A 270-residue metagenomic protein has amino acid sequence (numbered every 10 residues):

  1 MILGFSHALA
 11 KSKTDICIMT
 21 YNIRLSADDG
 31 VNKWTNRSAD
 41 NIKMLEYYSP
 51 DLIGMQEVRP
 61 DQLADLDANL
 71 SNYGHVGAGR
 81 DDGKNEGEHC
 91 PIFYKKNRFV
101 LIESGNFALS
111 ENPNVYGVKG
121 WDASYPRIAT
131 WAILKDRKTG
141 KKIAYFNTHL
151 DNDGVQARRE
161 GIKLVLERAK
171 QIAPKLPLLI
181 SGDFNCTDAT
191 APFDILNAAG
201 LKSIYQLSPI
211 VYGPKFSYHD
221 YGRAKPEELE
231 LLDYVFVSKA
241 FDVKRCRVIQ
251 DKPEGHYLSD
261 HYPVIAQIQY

Functional and structural regions predicted by a protein language model:
H7-N69, R80-E88, K163, Y270: N-terminal, active-site-proximal structural segment of metallo-dependent hydrolase catalytic domains
D15-A27, I102-F107, K141-D151: Active-site-proximal beta-strand elements of phosphoester/diester hydrolases
T20-A39, N85, L109-Y125, D151 (+2 more regions): Acidic/histidine-rich helix-loop elements that form or flank divalent-metal/phosphate-binding sites at the catalytic
R24, R59, H149-D151, F184-N185 (+1 more regions): Catalytic metal-binding/acid-base residues of hydrolase active sites
L52-K142, R245-I249: Structured beta-strand-rich core segments of catalytic domains in phosphoester-bond hydrolases
I53-Q56, G77-A78, L179-D183, S203-L207: Active-site neighborhood of phospho(di)ester-bond hydrolases with catalytic His/Asp-centered motifs
S124-P126, K135-R159, K163, I172: Metal-dependent phosphoester/phosphodiester hydrolase catalytic core
Q156, E160, E167-L178, C186-Y270: Metal-dependent phosphoester-hydrolase catalytic domains
